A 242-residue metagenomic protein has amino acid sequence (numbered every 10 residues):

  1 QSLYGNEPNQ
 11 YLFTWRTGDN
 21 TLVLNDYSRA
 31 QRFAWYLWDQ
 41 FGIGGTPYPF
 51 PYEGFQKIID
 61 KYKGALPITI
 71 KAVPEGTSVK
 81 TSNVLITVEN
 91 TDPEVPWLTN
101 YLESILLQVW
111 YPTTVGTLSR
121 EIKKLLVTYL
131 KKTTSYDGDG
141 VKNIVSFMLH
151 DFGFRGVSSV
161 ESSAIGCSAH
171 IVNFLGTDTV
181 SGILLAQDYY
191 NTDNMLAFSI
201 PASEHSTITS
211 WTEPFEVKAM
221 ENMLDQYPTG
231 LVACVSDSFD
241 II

Functional and structural regions predicted by a protein language model:
Q1-Y48: Low-complexity, highly charged intrinsically disordered N-terminal segments that act as targeting/localization
L22, I68, V73-P74: A structural connector/turn signal
L37-Q40, E53, I58-P67, G76-I242: Buried, small/hydrophobic-residue-enriched core segments of structured protein domains
